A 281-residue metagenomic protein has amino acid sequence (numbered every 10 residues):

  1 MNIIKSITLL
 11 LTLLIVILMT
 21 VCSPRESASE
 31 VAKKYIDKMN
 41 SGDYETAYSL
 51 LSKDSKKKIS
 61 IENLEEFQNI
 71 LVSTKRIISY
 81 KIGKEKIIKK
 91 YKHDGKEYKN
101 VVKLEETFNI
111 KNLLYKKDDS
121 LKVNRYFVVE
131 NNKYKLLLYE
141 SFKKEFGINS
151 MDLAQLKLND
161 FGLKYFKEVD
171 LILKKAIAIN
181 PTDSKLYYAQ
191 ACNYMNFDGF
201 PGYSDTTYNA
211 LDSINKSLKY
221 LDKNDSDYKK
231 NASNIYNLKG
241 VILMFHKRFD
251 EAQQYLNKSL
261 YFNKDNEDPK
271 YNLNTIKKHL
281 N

Functional and structural regions predicted by a protein language model:
E45-V101, E106-F108: Short solvent-exposed beta->alpha transition segments
I88-N159, F249: Exposed beta-sheet edge and beta->alpha loop/turn motif
F166, L173, L211-I214, L221 (+1 more regions): Hydrophobic/aromatic packing residues within the alpha-helices of TPR/SEL1-like helical repeat arrays
V169, T207-A210, A252: Single-residue signature of alpha-solenoid repeat helices
K174-T182, K216-A232: Flexible helix-coil transition and linker loops at the boundaries of alpha-helical arrays
L186, D227-Y228, I235, P269: TPR alpha-solenoid repeat register
